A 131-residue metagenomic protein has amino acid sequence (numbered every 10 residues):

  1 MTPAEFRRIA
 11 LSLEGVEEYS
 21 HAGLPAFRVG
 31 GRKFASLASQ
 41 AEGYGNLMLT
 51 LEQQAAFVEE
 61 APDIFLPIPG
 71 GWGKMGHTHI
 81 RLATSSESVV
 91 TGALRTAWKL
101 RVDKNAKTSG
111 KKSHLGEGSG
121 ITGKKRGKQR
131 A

Functional and structural regions predicted by a protein language model:
M1-A131: Charge-dense, helix-prone N-terminal extensions
